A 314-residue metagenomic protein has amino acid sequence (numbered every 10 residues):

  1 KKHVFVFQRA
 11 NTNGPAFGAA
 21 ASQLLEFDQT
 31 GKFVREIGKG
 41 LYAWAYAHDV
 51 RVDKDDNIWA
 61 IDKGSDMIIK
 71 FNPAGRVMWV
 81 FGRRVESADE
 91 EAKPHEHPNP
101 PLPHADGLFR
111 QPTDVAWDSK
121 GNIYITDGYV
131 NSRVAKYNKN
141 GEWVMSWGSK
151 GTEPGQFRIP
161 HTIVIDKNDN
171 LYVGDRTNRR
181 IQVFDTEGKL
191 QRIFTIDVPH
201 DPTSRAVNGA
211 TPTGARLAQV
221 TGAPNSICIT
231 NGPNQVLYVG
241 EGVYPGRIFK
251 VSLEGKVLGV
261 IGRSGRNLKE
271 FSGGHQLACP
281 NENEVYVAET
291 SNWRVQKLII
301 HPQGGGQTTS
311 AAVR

Functional and structural regions predicted by a protein language model:
K1-R314: Eukaryotic scaffold repeat domains enriched in small/polar residues
